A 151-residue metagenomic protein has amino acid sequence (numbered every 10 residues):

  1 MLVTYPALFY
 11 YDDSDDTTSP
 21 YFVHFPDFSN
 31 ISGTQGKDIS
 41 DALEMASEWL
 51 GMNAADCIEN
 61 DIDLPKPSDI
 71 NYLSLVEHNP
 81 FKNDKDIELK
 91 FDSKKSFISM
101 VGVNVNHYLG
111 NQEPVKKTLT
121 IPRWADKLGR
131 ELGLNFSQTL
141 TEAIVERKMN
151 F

Functional and structural regions predicted by a protein language model:
M1-P20, H24, F28, F97 (+1 more regions): N-terminal segment of the canonical double-stranded RNA-binding domain
L2-T4, G51-T120, W124-R130, Q138 (+1 more regions): Short, charged, surface-exposed hinge/linker loops at domain edges that act as mobile lids or interdomain connectors
S29-D41, T118: A short, exposed loop/beta-hairpin motif centered on an aromatic-Gly-Thr core
S40-M52: A short, charged, amphipathic alpha-helix used as a generic interaction element across diverse proteins
